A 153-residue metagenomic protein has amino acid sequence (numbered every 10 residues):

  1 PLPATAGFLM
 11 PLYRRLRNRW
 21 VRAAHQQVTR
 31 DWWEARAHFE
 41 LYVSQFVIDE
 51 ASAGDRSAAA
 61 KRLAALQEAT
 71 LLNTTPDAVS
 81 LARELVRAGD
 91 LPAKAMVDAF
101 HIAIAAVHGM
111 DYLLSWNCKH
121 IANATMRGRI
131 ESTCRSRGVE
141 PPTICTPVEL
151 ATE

Functional and structural regions predicted by a protein language model:
P1-V43, E50-L63, R87-A93, R127-E131 (+2 more regions): Short, well-structured N-terminal submotif of metal-dependent ribonuclease cores
A6, F46, S115-C118: Short, well-ordered beta-to-alpha junction loops that form the rim of enzyme active sites and present histidine/acidic
E40, E68-L72, P141-T143: Conserved beta-strand segments of alpha/beta enzyme cores
Q45, T75, C145-V148: Residues at the C-termini of beta-strands that transition into short coil/loop
R56, A60, E68, P76: A basic- and aromatic-enriched beta-loop-alpha substructure that forms the phosphate/nucleotide- and DNA/RNA-contacting
A69-G128, A151: Active-site neighborhoods of divalent-metal-dependent phosphate/nucleic-acid chemistry enzymes
A122-P147: C-terminal end-helix/capping segment
